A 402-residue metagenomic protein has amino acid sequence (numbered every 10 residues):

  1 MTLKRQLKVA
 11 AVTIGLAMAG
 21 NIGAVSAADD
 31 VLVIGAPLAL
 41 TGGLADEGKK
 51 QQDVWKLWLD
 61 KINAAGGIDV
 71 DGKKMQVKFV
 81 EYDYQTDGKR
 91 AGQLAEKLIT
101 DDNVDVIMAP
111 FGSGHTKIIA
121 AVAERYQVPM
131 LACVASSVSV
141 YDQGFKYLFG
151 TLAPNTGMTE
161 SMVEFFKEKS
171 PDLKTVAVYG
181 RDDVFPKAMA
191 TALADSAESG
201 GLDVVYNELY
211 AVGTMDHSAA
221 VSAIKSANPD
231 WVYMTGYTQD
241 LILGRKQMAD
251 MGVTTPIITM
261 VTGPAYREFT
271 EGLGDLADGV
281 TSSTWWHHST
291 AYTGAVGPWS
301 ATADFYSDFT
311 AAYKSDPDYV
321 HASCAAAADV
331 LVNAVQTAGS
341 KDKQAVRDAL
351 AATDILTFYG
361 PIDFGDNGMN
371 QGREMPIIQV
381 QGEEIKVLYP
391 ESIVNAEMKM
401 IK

Functional and structural regions predicted by a protein language model:
T2-S26: Gram-negative bacterial Sec-dependent N-terminal signal peptides
L32-W58, Y82-G88, F111-G114, Y179-K187 (+2 more regions): Extracytoplasmic "Venus flytrap"
V33, D46-D53, I68-D142, T151 (+3 more regions): Beta-alpha junction/loop-to-helix N-cap segments that form part of ligand/metal-binding clefts
E47-V70, T191-E198: Short, polar/charged alpha-helical segment
D53, V104-N207, P256-W285: Extracytoplasmic ligand/sensor domains, especially the bilobed periplasmic-binding protein
A91, G150-T175, M215-S218, L241 (+3 more regions): Hydrophobic alpha-helical segments within soluble ligand-binding/sensing domains
M248-A325, I385, E391-I401: Extracellular/periplasmic periplasmic-binding protein-like sensory domains
D308-A322, V330-V387: Segments of small-molecule ligand-sensing domains
